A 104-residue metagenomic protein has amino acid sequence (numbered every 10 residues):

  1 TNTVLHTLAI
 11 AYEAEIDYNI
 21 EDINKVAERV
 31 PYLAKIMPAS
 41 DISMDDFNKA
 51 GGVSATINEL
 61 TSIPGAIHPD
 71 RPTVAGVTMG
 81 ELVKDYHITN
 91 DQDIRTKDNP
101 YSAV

Functional and structural regions predicted by a protein language model:
N2-V104: Catalytic or ion-coupling anion/metal-binding cores of large enzyme and transporter domains
